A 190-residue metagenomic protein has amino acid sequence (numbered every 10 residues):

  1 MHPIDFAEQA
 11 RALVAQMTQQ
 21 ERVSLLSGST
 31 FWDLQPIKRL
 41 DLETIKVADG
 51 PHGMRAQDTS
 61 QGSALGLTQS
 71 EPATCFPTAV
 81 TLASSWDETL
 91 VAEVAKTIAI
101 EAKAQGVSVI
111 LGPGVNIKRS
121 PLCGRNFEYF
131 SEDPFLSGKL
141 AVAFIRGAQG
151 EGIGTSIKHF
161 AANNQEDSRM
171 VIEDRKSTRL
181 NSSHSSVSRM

Functional and structural regions predicted by a protein language model:
M1-R179, S185: Glycoside hydrolase catalytic-domain context in secreted enzymes
